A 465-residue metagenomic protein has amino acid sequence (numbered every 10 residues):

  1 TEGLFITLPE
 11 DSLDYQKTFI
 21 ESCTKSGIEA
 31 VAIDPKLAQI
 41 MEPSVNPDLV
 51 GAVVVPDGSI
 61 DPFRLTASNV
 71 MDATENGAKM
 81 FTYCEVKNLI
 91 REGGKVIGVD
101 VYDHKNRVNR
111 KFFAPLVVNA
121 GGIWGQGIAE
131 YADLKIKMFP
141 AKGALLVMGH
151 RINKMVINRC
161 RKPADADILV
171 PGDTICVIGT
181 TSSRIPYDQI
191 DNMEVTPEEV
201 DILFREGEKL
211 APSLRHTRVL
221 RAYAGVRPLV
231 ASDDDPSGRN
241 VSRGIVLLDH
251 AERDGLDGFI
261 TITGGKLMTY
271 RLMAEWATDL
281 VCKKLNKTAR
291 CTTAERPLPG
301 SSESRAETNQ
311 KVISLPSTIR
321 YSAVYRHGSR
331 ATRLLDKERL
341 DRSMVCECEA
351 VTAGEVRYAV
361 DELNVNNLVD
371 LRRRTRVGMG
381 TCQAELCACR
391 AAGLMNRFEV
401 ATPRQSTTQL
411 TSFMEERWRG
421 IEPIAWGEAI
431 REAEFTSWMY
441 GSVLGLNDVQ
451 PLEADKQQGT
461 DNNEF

Functional and structural regions predicted by a protein language model:
T1-F5, Q39-N76, G98, T181-D191 (+1 more regions): Helix-loop-beta segment of a Rossmann-like dinucleotide-binding subdomain
T1-L37, M41, D167, T308-P316 (+1 more regions): Dinucleotide-binding Rossmann-like beta1-alpha1 core, especially the glycine-rich loop that anchors the ADP
D11, V45-L49, I90-G98, I152 (+1 more regions): A short, glycine/Asx- and small/polar-enriched loop/turn that sits immediately N-terminal to a beta-strand
A30, P62, D72, G127-E130 (+5 more regions): C-terminal catalytic lobe of FAD-dependent flavoproteins
D34, T82-C84, R221: Short loop/edge segments at beta-strand edges and connector loops that shape dinucleotide/nucleotide cofactor-binding
V53-L116, L272: Helical element adjacent to the flavin cofactor pocket in flavoenzyme catalytic cores
G121-G122: Glycine-rich, N-terminal phosphate-binding loop of Rossmann-like dinucleotide-binding domains
V400-E464: Low-complexity, small/polar and acidic-rich linker and loop segments
